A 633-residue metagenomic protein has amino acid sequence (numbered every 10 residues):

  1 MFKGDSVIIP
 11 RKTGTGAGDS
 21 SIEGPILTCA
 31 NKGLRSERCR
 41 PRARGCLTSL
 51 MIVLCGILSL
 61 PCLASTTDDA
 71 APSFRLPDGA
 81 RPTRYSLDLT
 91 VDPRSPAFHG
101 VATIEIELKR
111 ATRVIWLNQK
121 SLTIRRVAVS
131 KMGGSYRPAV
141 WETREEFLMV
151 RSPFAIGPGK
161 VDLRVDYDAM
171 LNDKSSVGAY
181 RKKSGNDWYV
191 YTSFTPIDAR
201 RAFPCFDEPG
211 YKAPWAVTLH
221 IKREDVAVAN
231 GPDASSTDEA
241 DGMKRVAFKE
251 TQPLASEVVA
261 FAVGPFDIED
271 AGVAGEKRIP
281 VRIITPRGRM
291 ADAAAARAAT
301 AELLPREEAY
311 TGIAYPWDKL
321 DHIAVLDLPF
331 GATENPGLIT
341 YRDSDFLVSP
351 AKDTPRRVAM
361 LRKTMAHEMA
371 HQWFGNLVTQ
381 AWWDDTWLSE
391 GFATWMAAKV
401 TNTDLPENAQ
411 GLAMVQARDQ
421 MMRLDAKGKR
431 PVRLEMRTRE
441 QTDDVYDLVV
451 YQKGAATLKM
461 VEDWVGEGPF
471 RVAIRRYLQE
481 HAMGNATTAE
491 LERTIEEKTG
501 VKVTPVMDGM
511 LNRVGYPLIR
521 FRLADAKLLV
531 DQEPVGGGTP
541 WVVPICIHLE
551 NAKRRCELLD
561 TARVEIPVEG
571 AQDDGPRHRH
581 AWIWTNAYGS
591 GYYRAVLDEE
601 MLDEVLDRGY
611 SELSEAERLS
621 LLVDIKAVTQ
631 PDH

Functional and structural regions predicted by a protein language model:
K3, E146, F248, K277-G537: Hydrophobic alpha-helical and helix-loop surface patches within well-folded domains that function as non-catalytic
L54, L58, C62-H99, G185-W188 (+2 more regions): N-terminal, polar/Ser/Thr-rich
F98-K120: Ligand-binding face of N-terminal immunoglobulin V-set domains in extracellular IgSF glycoproteins
E105, R164-D270, A293, E435 (+3 more regions): Extended, low-hydrophobicity, Ser/Thr/Pro/Gly-biased non-transmembrane segments
V114, Y136-G157, S193, I197-R200 (+1 more regions): Aromatic/His-enriched, Gly/Pro-containing loop or helix-boundary segments that lie immediately adjacent to catalytic
S121-S184, D241-G242, I566-R577: A surface-exposed beta-strand-loop module
T218-I221, K244, R287, A370 (+5 more regions): Non-catalytic accessory/interaction domains
